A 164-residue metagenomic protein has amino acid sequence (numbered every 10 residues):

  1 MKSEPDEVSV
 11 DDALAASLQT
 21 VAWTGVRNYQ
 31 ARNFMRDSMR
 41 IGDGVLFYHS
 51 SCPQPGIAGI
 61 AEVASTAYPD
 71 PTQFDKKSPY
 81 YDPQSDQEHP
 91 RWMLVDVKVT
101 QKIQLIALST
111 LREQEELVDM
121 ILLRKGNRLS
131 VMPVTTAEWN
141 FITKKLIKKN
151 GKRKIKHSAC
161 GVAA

Functional and structural regions predicted by a protein language model:
M1, I60-A64, T135: GIY-YIG nuclease signature motif recognition
M1-I41, K148-K149: Compositionally biased, charged N-terminal/linker segments
K2-V10, G56-I57, K76, Y80 (+1 more regions): A cross-family signal for N-terminal binding/gating loops and helix N-caps that shape access to the active site
Q19-A22, I41-D43, I57-G59, R91-V95: A generic structural signal for short beta-strands and their flanking turns/coil linkers
L46-F47, E62: Hydrophobic beta-strand signal
Y48-P55: Short, charged beta-turn/beta-strand-edge "cap" motif at the junction between a beta-strand and an adjacent loop
G59-L129: Aromatic- and Lys/Arg-enriched surface recognition patch
V134-A164: Charged phosphate-binding loop/patch that engages nucleotide di/tri-phosphates or the phosphate backbone of nucleic
